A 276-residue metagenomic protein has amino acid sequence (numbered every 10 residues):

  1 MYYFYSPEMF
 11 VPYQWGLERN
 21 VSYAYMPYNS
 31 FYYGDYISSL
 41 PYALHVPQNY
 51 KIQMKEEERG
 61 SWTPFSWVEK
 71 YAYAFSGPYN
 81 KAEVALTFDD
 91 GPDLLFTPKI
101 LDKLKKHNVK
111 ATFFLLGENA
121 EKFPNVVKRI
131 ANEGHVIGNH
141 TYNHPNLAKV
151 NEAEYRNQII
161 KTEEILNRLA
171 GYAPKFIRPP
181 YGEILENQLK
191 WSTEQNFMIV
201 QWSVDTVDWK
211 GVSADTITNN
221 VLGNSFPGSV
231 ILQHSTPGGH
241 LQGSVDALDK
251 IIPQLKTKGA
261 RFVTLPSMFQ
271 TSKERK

Functional and structural regions predicted by a protein language model:
M1-L86, D93-K99, K106, K250-P253 (+1 more regions): N-terminal pre-catalytic segment of deacetylase/amide-hydrolase enzymes
L40, K81-V84, L94-F96, K105-G238: Metal-dependent polysaccharide deacetylase catalytic core of the NodB/CE4 family, i.e., the active-site-bearing domain
E56-S61, N151, G239-H240: Acidic/histidine-rich helix-loop elements that form or flank divalent-metal/phosphate-binding sites at the catalytic
D102-L104, E194-Q195, A247-K250: Glycine-rich, phosphate-binding/catalytic loops in enzymes
V212-D215, Q242-D246, E274-K276: Histidine/acidic-residue-rich catalytic or RNA/ligand-binding cores of hydrolases and nuclease-related proteins
F226-G238, G243-P266: Catalytic grooves of carbohydrate-active enzymes
